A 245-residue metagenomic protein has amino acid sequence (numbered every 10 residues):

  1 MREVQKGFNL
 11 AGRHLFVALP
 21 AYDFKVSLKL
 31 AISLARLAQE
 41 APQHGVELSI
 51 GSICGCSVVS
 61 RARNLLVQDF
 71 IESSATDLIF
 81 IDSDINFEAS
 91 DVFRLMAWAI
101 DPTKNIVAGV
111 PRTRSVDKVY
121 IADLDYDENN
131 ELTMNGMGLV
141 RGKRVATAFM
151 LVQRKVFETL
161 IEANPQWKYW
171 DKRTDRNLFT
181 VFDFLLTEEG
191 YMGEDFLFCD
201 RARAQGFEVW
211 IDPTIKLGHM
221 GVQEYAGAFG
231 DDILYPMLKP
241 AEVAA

Functional and structural regions predicted by a protein language model:
M1-S57, R61: N-proximal low-complexity "stem/linker" segments adjacent to membrane-targeting elements
R2-Q5, N9-G12, F16, N164-A245: C-terminal catalytic/acceptor-binding lobe
P42, I100, R203: Anion (oxyanion) recognition and catalysis
S60, N64, A89, F196: Glycine-rich phosphate-binding loop at the start of an alpha helix
N64-D77: Active-site nucleotide-sugar/metal-binding loop of Leloir-type enzymes
V67, E88-D183: Conserved catalytic core of nucleotide-sugar-dependent glycosyltransferases
S74-N86: Short beta-strand-to-loop acidic/aromatic patch adjacent to the donor-nucleotide binding site
D77, K104-I106, V209: Short, Asp-centered acidic motifs that coordinate Mg2+ and/or phosphate in catalytic or ligand-binding sites
